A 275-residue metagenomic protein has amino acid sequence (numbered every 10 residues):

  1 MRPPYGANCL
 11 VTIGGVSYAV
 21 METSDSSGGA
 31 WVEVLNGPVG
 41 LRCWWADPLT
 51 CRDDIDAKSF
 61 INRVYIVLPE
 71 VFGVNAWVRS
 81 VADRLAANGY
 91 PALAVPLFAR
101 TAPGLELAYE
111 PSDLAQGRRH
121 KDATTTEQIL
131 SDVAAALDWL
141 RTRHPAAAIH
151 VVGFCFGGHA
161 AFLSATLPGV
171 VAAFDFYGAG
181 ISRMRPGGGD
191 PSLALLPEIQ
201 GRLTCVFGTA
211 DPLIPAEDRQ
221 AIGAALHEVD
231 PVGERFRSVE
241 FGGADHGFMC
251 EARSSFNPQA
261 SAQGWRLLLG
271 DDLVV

Functional and structural regions predicted by a protein language model:
R2-V275: N-terminal cap/leader regions of alpha/beta-hydrolase-fold enzymes, predominantly small-molecule hydrolases
